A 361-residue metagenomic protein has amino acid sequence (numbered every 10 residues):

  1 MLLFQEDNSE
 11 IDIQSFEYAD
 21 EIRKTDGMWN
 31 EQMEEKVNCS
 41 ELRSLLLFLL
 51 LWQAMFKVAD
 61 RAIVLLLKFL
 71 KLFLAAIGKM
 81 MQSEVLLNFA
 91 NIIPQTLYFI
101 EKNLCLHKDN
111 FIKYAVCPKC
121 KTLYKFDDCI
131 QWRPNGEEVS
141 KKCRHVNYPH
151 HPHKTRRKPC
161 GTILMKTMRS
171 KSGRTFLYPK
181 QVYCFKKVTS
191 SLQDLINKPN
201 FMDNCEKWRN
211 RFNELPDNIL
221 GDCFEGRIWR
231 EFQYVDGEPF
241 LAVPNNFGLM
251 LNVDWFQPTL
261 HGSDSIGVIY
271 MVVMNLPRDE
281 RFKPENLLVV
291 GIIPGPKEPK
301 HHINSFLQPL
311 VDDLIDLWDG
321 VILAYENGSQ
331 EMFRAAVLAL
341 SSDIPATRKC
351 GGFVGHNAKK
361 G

Functional and structural regions predicted by a protein language model:
L2-A115, F126: N-terminal alpha-helical interaction blocks
S83, N88-G361: Domain-level cores of phosphate- or acyl-group-handling catalytic modules
